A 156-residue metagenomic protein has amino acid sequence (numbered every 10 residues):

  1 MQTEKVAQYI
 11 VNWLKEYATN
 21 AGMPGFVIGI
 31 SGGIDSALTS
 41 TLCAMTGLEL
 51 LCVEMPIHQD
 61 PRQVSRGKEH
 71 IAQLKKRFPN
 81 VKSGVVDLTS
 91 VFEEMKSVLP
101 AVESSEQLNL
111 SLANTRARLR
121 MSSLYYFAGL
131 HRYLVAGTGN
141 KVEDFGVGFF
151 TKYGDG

Functional and structural regions predicted by a protein language model:
M1-T151: ATP-dependent adenylation/nucleotidyltransferase module used to activate substrates
K152-G156: Short, intrinsically disordered, charge-balanced linker/junction segments flanking boundaries in proteins
